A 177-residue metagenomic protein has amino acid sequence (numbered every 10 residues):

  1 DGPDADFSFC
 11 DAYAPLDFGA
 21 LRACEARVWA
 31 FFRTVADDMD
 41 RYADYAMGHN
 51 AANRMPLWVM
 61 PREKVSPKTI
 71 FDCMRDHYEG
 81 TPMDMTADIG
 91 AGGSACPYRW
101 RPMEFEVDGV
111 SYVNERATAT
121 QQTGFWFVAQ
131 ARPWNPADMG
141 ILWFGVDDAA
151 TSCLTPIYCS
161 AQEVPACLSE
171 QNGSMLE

Functional and structural regions predicted by a protein language model:
D1-E177: C-terminus-biased signal that marks the final domain/tail of proteins
